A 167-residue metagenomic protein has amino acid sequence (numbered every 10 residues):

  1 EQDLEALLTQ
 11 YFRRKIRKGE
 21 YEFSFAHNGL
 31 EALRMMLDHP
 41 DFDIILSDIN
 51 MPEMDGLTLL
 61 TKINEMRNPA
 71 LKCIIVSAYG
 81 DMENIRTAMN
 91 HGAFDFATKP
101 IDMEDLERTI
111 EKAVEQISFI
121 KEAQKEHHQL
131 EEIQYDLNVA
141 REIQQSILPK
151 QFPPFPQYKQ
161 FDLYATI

Functional and structural regions predicted by a protein language model:
Q2-S24: Two-component/phosphorelay signaling modules centered on CheY-like receiver
T9, E22-I44: Acidic, metal-coordinating helix/loop segments flanking the phosphotransfer/catalytic sites of two-component signaling
N28-E31, D55-T58, G80: Acidic catalytic/metal-coordinating carboxylates
R34-M35, L57-P69, T87: Short amphipathic alpha-helix used as the core "switch/output" element in two-component signaling
M51: Receiver (REC) domain active-site loop signature in two-component systems and cognate sites in sensor histidine kinases
K125-I167: … and, occasionally, acidic/histidine-rich disordered N-termini of signaling adaptors
